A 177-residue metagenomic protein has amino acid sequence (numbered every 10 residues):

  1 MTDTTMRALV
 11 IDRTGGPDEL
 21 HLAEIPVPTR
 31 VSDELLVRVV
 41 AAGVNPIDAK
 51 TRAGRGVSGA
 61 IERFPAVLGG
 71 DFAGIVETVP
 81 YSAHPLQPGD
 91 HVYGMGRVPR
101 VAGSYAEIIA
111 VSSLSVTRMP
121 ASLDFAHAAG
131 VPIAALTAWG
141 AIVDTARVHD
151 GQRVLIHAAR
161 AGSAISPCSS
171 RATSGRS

Functional and structural regions predicted by a protein language model:
P26-V44, G56-V98: Glycine-rich beta-strand-centered segment in the early N-terminal region that forms part of a ligand/cofactor-binding
I47-A53: Cytochrome P450 core scaffold surrounding the K-helix E-X-X-R motif and the conserved "meander" helix-loop region
P99-S113: A structural motif shared across PLP-dependent enzymes of the aminotransferase-like
A126: C-terminal boundary of histidine-terminating zinc-finger modules
V131-S177: Mid-domain Rossmann-like dinucleotide-binding core that forms the NAD(H)/NADP(H) cofactor-binding site
